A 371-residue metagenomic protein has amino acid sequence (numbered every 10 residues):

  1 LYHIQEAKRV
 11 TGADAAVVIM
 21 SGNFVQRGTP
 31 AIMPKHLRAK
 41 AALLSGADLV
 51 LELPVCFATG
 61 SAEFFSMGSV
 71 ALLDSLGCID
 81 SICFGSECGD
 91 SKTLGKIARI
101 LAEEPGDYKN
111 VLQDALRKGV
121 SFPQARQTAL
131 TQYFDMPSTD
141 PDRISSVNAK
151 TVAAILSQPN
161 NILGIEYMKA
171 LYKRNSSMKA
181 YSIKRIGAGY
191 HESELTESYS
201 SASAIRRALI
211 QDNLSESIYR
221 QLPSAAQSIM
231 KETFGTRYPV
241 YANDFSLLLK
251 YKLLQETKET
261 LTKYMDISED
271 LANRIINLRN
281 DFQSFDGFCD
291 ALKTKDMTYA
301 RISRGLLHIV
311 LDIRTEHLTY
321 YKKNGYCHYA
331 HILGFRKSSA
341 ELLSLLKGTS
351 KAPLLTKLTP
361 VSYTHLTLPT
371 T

Functional and structural regions predicted by a protein language model:
L1-Y2, E6-A154, E166: N-terminal Rossmann-like or analogous alpha/beta NTP/dinucleotide-binding catalytic cores that position adenine
P30-P34, P159, T196-E197: Alpha-helix N-cap and loop-to-helix initiation/capping positions
A41, L72, Y167-L171, A204 (+1 more regions): Amphipathic alpha-helical segments that form well-ordered structural scaffolds and often line/cohere around active
E63-S66, N161-I165, A202, S303: Conserved glycosyltransferase catalytic-site signature
S86-E87, Q158, I309-V310: Structural motif
P105-L156, L163-F282: Glycine-rich, Lys/Arg-enriched anion-binding loops that position phosphate/diphosphate groups for phosphoryl
P223-Y363: Long, charge-rich C-terminal accessory regions
T364-T370: Conserved small/polar residues in nucleotide/adenosyl-binding loops
